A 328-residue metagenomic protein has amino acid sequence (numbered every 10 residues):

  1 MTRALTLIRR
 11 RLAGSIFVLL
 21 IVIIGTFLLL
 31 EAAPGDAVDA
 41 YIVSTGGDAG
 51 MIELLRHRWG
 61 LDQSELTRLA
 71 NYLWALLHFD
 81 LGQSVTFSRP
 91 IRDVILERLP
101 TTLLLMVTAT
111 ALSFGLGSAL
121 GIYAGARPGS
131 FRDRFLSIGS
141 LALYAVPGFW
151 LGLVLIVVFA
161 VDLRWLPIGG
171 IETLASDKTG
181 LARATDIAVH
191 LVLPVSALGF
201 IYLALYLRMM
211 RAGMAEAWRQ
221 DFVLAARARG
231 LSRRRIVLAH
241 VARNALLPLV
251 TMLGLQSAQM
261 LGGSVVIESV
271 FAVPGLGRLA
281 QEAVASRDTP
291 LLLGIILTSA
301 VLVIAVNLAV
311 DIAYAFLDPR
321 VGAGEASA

Functional and structural regions predicted by a protein language model:
T2-I8, L19, I95-R132, G148 (+1 more regions): Alpha-helical transmembrane segments of integral membrane proteins, especially multi-pass inner/plasma-membrane
R9-S15: N-terminal signal-anchor/signal peptide hydrophobic helix marking the start of the first transmembrane segment
L19-T67, L163-A184: Hydrophobic alpha-helical transmembrane segments of membrane transport/permease proteins and related membrane-embedded
G25-A32, Q63, Y72-W74, I138-G169 (+1 more regions): Membrane-water interface segments at the C-terminal ends of transmembrane alpha-helices in multi-pass inner-membrane
L29, A33, Y41, T45-G46 (+10 more regions): Hydrophobic aliphatic residues
I42-G46, G60, S64, G82 (+7 more regions): Residues in soluble alpha-helical coiled-coils and helical-bundle/repeat scaffolds
L54-D93, L166: Short membrane-interfacial helix/loop motifs at transmembrane-helix boundaries
